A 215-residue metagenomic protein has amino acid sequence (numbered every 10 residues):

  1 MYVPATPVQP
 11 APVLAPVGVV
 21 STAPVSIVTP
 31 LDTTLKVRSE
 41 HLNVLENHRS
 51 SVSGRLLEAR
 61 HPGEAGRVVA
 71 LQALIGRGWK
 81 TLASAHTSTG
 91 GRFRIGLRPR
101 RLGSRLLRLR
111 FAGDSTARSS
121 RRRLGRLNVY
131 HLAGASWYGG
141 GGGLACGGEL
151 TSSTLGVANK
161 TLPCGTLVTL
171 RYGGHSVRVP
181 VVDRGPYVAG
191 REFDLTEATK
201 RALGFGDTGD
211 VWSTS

Functional and structural regions predicted by a protein language model:
M1-H131: Low-complexity, Ser/Thr/Pro-rich intrinsically disordered linker/stalk segments at domain junctions
Y2, L14-V20, V28, N43-L45 (+2 more regions): Secreted/periplasmic proteins
